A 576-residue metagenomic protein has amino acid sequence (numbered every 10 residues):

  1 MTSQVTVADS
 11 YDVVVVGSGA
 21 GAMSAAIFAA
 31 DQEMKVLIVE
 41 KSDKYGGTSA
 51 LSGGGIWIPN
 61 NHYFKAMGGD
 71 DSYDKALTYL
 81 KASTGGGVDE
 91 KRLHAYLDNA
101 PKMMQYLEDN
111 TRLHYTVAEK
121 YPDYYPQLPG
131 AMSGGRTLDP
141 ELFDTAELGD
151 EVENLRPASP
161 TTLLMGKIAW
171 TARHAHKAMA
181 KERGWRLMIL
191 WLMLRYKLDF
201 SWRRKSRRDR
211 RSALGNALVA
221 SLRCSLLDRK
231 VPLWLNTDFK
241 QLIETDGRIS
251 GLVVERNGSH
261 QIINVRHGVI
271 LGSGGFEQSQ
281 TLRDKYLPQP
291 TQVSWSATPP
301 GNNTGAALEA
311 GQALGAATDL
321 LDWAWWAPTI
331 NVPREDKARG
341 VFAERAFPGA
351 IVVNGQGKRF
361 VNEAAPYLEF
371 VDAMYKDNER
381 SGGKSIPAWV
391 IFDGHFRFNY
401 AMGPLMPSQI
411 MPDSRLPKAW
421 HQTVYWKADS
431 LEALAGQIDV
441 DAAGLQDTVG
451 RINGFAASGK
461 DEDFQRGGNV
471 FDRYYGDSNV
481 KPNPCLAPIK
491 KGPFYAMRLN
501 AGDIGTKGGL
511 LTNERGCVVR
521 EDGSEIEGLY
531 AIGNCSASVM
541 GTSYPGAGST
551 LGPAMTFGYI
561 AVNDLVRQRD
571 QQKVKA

Functional and structural regions predicted by a protein language model:
M1-V13, D31, N216, A220 (+4 more regions): Extreme N-terminal leader/targeting segments of oxidoreductases
V13-I38: N-terminal Rossmann-like FAD-binding beta1-loop-alpha1 element of flavoenzymes
K41-P232, A350-V352, R359, F398 (+3 more regions): Conserved N-terminal/central alpha/beta ligand/cofactor-binding core
P126, S133-G134, E141-L190, L308 (+1 more regions): An anion/pyrophosphate-binding glycine-rich loop and adjacent beta-alpha core in soluble alpha-beta enzymes
D209-N216, D228, R256-E335, L551 (+1 more regions): Glycine-rich loop(s) and the adjacent beta-strand/alpha-helix scaffold that form part
Q241, T245-I249, G444-V539, S543: A glycine-rich dinucleotide-binding beta-alpha-beta segment and adjacent secondary-structure elements that constitute
A310-A317, Q446, P553-K573: Internal hydrophobic alpha-helix adjacent to the cofactor/substrate pocket in enzyme cavities
S381-P493, A561-D564, Q568: Helix-rich C-terminal "cap"/substrate-channel and partner-interaction subdomain that packs against the flavin-binding
